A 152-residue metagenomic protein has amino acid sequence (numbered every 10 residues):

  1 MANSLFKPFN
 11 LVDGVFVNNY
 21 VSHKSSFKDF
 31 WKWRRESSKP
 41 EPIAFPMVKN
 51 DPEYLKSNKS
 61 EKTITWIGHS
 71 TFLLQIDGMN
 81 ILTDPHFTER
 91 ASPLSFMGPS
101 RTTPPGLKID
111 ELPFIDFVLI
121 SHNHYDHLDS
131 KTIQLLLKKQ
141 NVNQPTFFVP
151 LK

Functional and structural regions predicted by a protein language model:
M1-S100, P105-E111: Metallo-beta-lactamase
M97-F148: Active-site metal-binding motif and surrounding structural segment of the metallo-beta-lactamase
P150-K152: Short, polar loop motifs at secondary-structure junctions
